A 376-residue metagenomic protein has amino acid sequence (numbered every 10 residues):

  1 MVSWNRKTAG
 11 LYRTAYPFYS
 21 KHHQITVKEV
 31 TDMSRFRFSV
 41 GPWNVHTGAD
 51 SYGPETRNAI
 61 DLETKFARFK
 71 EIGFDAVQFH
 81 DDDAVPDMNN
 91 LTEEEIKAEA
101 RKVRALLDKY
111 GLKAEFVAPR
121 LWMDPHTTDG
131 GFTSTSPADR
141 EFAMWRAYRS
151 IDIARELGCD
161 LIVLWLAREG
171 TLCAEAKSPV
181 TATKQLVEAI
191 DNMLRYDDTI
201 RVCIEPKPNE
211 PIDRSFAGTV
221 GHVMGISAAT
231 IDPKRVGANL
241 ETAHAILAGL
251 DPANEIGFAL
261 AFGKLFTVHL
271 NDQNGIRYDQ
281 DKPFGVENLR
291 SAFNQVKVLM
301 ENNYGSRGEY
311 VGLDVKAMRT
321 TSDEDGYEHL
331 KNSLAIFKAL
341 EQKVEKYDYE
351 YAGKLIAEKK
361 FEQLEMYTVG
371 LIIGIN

Functional and structural regions predicted by a protein language model:
Y12, Y16-Y19: Aromatic (phenylalanine/tyrosine) cluster motif
S20, A98-K102, L106-P119, M123-G237 (+2 more regions): Active-site acidic/histidine proton-transfer and metal-coordination neighborhood in alpha/beta enzyme cores
H23, V27-E156, P233, K331-N376: N-terminal pre-domain/capping segments
F36-V45, V77-F79, L112-P119, I162-L164 (+4 more regions): Hydrophobic faces of well-ordered beta-strands that scaffold small-molecule active sites in alpha/beta enzyme cores
W43-V45, D82-A84, P119-W122, A167-E169 (+4 more regions): Active-site beta-loop-alpha junctions enriched in small/polar residues
H46-A67, K177, D213-M224, G237 (+2 more regions): Gly/Pro-rich active-site loop or hairpin
